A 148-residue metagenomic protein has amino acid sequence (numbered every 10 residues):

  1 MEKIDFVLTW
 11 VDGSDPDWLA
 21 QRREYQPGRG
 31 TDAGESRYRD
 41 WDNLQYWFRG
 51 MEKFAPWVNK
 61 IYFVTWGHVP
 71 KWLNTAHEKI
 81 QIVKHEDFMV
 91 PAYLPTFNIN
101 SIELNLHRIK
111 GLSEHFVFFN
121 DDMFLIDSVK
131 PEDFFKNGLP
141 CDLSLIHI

Functional and structural regions predicted by a protein language model:
M1-D87: N-terminal anchoring/stem segment of glycosyltransferases
D42-Y46, E103-N105, L112, L125: Catalytic-core helical/loop segments in enzymes performing group transfer/polymerization on anionic/lipid-linked
W72-I109: Active-site-proximal specificity loops/subdomain of glycosyltransferases
F97-N98, F118, K130-P131: Active-site "lid/cap" and pocket-lining segments within catalytic core domains
E114-F124: Short beta-strand-to-loop acidic/aromatic patch adjacent to the donor-nucleotide binding site
F124-E132: Acidic donor-binding/catalytic loop of UDP-sugar-dependent glycosyltransferases, especially processive GT2
P131-L143: Catalytic activation segment of kinase domains across protein kinase-like and atypical kinase folds
I146-I148: Conserved small/polar residues in nucleotide/adenosyl-binding loops
